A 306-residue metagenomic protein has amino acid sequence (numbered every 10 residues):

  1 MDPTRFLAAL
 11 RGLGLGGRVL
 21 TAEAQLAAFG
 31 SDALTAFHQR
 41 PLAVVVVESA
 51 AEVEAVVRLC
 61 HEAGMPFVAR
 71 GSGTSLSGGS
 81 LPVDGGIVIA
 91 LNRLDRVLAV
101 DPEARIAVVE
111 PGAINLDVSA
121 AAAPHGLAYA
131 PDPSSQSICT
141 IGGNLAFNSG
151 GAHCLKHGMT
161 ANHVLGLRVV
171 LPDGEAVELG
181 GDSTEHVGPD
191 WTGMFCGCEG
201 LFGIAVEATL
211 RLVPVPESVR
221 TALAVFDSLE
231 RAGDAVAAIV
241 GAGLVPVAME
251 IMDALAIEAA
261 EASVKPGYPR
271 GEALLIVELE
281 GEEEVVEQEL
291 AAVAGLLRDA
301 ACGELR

Functional and structural regions predicted by a protein language model:
M1-R306: Noncatalytic alpha-helical scaffold of FAD-dependent oxidoreductases
